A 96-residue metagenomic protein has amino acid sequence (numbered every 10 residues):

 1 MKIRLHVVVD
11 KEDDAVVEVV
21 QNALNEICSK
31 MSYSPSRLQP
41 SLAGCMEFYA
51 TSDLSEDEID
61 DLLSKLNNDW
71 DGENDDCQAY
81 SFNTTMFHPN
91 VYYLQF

Functional and structural regions predicted by a protein language model:
M1-I3, K30-A43: Short edge beta-strands and adjacent turn/loop segments
M1-L24: Short, extreme N-terminal segment that most often corresponds to the first beta-strand
Q21-S32, A43-F96: Charged interaction segments
